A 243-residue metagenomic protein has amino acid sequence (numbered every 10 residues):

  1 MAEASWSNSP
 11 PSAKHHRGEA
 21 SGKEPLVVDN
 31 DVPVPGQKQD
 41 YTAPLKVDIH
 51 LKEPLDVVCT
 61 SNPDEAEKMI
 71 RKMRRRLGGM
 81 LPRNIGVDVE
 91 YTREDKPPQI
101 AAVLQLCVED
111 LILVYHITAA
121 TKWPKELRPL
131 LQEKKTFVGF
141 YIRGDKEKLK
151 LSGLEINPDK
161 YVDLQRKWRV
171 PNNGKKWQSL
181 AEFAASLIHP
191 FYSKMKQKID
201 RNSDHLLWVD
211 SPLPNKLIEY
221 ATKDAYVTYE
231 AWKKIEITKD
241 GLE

Functional and structural regions predicted by a protein language model:
M1-N84, V89, A120, L164 (+1 more regions): N-terminal accessory regions of nucleic-acid-interacting proteins
V58-E67, M80-N84, E94-K234: Conserved DEDDh/DEDDy metal-dependent 3′-5′ exonuclease domain
